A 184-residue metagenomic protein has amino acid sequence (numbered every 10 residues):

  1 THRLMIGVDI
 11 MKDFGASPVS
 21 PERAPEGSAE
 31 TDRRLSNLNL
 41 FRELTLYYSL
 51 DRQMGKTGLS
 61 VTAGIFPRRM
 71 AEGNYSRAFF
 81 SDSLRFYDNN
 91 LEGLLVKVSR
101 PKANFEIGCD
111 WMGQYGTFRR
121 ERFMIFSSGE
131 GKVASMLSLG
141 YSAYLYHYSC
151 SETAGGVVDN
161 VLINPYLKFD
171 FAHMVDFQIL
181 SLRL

Functional and structural regions predicted by a protein language model:
T1, L38-L44, D88-E92, R119-I125 (+1 more regions): Residues that define the transmembrane beta-barrel architecture of outer-membrane proteins
T1, L46-R52, L94-V98, S127-G131 (+1 more regions): Residues on the lipid-exposed face of transmembrane beta-strands in outer-membrane beta-barrel proteins
T1-M54: Beta-barrel outer-membrane channel/assembly domains of diderm bacteria
H2-L4, Q53-G58, K102, E130-G140 (+1 more regions): Short loop/turn motifs that connect adjacent beta-strands in outer-membrane beta-barrel proteins
R3-D9, T62-F66, E106-D110, G140-Y146 (+2 more regions): Transmembrane beta-strands of outer-membrane beta-barrel proteins
A29-L35, F79-D82, W111-Y115, S151-G155: Extracellular loop and loop/strand-boundary signature of outer-membrane beta-barrel proteins
S60-E130, L145-H147: Surface-exposed coil loops of outer-membrane beta-barrel proteins
S142-L184: Long, charge-rich C-terminal accessory regions
